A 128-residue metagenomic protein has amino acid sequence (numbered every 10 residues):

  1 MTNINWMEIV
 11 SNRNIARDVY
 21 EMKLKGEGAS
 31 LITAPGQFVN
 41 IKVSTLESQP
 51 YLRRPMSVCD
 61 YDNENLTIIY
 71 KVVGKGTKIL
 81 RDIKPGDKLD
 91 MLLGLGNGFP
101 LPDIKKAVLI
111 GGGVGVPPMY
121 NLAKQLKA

Functional and structural regions predicted by a protein language model:
T2-P85: Ferredoxin-reductase
K75-A128: FNR/FR-type flavoprotein reductase catalytic core
